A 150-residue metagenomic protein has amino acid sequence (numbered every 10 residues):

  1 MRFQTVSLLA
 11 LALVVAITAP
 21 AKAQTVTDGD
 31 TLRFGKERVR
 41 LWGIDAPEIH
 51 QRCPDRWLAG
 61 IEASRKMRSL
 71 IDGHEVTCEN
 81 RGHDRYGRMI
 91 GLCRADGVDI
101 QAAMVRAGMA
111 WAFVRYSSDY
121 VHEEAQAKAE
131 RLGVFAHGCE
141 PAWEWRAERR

Functional and structural regions predicted by a protein language model:
R2-L8, A12, I17-R150: Small beta-barrel nucleic-acid-binding modules, primarily SNase/OB-fold domains and secondarily Tudor-like barrels
